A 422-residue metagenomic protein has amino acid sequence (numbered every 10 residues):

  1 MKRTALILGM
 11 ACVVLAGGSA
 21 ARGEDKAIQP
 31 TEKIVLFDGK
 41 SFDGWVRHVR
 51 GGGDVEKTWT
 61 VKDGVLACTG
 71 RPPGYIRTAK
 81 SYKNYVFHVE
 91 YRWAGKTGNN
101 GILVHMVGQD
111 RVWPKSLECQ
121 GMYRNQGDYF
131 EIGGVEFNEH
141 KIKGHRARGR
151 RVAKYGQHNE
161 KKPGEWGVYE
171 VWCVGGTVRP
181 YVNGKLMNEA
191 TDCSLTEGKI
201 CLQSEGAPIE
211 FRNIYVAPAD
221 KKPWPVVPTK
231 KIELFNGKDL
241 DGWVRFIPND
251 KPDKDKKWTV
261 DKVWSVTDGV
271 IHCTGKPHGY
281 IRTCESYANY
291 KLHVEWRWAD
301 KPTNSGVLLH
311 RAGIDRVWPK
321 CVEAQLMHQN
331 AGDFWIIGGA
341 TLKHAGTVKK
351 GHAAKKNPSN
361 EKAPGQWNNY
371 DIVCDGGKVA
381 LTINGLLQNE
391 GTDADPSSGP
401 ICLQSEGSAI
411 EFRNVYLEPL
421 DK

Functional and structural regions predicted by a protein language model:
M1-T4: Positively charged n-region of N-terminal signal peptides that target proteins for export
I7-A16: Bacterial N-terminal signal peptides
A20-K422: Carbohydrate-interacting regions of secretory-pathway proteins
